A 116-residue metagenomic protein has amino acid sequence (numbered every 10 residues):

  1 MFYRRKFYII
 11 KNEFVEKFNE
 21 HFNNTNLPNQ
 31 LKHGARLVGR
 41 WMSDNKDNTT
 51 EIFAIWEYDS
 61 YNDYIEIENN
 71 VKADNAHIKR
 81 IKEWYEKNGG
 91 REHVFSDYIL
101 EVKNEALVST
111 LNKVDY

Functional and structural regions predicted by a protein language model:
M1, R5, I99-V102: Sequence-level motif detector for i,i+2 pairs with an aromatic at +2
F2-F7, F18, Q30, E51-W56: Short, structured motif recognition centered on aromatic/hydrophobic residues
F2-K17, R36, L111-Y116: Surface-exposed interaction/gating patches
K11-E13, N45, D59-Y61: Short coil/turn motifs at secondary-structure junctions
H21-G39, E57-E105, Y116: An amphipathic, aromatic/His-enriched active-site/gating alpha helix that lines ligand/cofactor pockets
R36-E51: A cross-kingdom feature marking solvent-exposed beta-strand/loop segments within repeated, beta-rich binding/scaffold
A106-T110: Charged phosphate-binding loop/patch that engages nucleotide di/tri-phosphates or the phosphate backbone of nucleic
